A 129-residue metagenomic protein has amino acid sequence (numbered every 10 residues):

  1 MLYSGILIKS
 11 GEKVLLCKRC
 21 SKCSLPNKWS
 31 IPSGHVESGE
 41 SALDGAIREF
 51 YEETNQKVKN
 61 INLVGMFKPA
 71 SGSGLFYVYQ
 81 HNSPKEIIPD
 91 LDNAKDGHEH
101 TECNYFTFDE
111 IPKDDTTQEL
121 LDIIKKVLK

Functional and structural regions predicted by a protein language model:
M1-G5, W29-S30, S71-F76: Short charge-dense sequence patches
M1-L15, P32-H35: Conserved N-terminal beta-strand and adjoining loop/helix that marks the start of the Nudix/MutT-like hydrolase domain
K13, S21, K68: Short, glycine/serine-rich, charged loops/turns that create anion-binding and catalytic segments at active sites
C23-N27: A conserved beta-turn-beta hairpin within the catalytic core of GNAT-like acetyltransferases that forms part
V36-K59, G65-I123, V127: Unchanged
